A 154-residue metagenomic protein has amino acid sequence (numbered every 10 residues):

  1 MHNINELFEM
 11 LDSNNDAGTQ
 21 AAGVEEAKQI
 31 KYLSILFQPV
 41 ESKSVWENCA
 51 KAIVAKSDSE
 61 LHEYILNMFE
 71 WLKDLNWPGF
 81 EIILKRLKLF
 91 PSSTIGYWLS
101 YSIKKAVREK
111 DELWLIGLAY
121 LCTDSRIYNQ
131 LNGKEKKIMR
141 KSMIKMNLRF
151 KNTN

Functional and structural regions predicted by a protein language model:
M1-E9, Q29-V40, D58-W71, S92-K104 (+1 more regions): Amphipathic alpha-helical scaffolding segments comprising HEAT/armadillo-like alpha-solenoid repeats
I4-F8, N15-G18, L115-N147, K151: Helix-rich interaction surfaces within compact, conserved domain-sized segments that mediate assembly or partner
I4-F8, W46-A50, I65, F80-E81: Residue-level signal for cytosolic alpha-helical hairpin/rod architecture
M10-A17, P39-S44, A55, E70-P78 (+3 more regions): Short coil turns that connect the paired helices of HEAT/ARM alpha-solenoid repeats
D12-S13, K31-I35, V45-C49: Short acidic/polar alpha-helix capping motifs at helix-coil junctions
A17-Q29, E47-S59, E70-D74, P78-F90 (+2 more regions): Structural detector for internal amphipathic alpha-helices that build alpha-solenoid repeat scaffolds
